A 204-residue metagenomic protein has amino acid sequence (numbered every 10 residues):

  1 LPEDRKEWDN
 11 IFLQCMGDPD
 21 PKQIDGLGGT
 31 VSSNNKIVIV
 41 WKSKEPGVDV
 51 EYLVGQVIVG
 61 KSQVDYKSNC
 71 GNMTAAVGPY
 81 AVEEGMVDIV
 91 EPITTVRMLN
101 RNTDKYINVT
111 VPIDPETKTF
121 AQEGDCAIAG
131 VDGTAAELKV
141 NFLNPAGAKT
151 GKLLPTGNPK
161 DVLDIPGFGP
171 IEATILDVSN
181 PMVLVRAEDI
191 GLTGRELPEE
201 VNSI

Functional and structural regions predicted by a protein language model:
L1-I204: A glycine-rich beta-to-alpha transition motif near the start of alpha/beta enzyme domains, typified by
